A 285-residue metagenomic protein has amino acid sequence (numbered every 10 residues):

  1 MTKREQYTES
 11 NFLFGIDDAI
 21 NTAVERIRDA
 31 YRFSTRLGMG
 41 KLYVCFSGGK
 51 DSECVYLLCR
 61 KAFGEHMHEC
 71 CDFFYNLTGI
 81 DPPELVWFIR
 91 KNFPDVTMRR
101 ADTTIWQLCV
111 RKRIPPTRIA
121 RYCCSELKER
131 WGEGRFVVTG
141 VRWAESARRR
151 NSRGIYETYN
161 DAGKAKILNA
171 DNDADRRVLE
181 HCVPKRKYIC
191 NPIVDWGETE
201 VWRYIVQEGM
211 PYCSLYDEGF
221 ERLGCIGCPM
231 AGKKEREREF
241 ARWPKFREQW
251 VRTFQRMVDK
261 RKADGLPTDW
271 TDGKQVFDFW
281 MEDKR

Functional and structural regions predicted by a protein language model:
M1-Q207: ATP-dependent adenylation/nucleotidyltransferase module used to activate substrates
T2-K3, G40-K41, V206-R285: ATP/NTP-dependent adenylation/nucleotidyl-transfer catalytic domains that generate, transfer, or process NMP-activated
